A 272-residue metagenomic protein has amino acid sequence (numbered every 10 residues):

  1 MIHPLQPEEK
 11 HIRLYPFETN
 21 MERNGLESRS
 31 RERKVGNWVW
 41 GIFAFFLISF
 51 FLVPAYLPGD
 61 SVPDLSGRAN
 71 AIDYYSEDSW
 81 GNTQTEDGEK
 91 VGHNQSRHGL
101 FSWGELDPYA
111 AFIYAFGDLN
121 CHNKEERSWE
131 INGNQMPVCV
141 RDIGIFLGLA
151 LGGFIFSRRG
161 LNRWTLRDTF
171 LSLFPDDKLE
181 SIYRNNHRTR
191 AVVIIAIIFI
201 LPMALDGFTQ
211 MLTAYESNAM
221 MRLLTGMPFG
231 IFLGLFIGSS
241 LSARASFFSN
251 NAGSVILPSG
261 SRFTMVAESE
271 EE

Functional and structural regions predicted by a protein language model:
I2-V62: Hydrophobic secretory-pathway targeting helix
H11-S30, R163-T189, S249-E272: Membrane-interfacial, low-structure loops and terminal tails that flank and connect transmembrane helices in multi-pass
F46-F50, L119, G148-G152, N185-M211: Small-polar-interrupted transmembrane alpha-helices in polytopic inner-membrane proteins
L57-S79, G153-P175: Internal, charge-rich low-complexity segments
D60-M136: Extracytosolic (periplasmic/ER-lumenal) interhelical loops and adjacent juxtamembrane/interface segments of multi-pass
S61-D64, S128-P137, L201-F229: Interfacial helix-loop-helix junctions of multi-pass membrane proteins
E130-D168: Mid-length scaffold segments of soluble, non-membrane domains
G148-G153, M227-A243: Hydrophobic cores of alpha-helical transmembrane segments in multi-pass inner/ER membrane proteins, independent
